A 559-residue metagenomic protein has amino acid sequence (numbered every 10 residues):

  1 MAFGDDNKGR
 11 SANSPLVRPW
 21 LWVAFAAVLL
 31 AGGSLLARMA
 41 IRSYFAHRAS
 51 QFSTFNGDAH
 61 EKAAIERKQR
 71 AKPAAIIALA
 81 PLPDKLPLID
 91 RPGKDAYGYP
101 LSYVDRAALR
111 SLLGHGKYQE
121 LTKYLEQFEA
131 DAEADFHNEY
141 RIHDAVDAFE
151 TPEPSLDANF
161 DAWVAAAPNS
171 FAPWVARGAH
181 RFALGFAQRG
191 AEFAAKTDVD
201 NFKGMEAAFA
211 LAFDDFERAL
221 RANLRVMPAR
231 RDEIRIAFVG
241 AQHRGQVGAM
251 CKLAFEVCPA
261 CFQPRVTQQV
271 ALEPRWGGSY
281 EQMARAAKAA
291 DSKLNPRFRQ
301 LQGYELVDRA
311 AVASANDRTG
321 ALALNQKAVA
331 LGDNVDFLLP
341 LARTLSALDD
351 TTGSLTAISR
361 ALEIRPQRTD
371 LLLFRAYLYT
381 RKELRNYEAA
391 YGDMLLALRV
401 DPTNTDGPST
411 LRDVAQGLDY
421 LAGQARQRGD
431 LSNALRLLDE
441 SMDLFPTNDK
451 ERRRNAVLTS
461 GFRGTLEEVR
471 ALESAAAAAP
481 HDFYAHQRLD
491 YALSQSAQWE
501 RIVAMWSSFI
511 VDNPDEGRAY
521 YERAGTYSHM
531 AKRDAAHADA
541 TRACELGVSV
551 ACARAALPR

Functional and structural regions predicted by a protein language model:
P100-L112, Q119, K123-N169, A179-T319 (+2 more regions): Short coil/linker segments at helix-helix boundaries
W163, R218-A219, L253-A254, A290 (+7 more regions): Canonical positions in the second alpha-helix
P168-N169, R221-R225, C258-P259, L294-P296 (+7 more regions): Short coil turns that delineate tetratricopeptide repeat
F171-A172, M227-P228, F262, G303 (+8 more regions): Helix-start (N-cap) detector for alpha-helical repeat units in TPR-like alpha-solenoids, especially tetratricopeptide
R177, E233, Q268, Q302-G303 (+6 more regions): Residue-level signature of tetratricopeptide-repeat
A183, V239, P274, A347 (+6 more regions): Register position in tetratricopeptide repeats
